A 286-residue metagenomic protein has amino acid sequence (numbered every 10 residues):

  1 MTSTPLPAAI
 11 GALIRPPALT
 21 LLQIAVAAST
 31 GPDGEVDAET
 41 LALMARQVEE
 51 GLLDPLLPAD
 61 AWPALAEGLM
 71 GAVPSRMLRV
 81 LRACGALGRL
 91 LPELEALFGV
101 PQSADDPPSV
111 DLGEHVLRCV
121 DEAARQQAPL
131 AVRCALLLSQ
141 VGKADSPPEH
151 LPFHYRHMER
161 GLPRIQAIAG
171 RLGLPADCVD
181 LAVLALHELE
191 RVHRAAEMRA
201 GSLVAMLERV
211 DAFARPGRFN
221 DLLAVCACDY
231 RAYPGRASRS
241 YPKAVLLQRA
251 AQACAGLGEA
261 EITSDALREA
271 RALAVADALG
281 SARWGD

Functional and structural regions predicted by a protein language model:
M1-D286: Catalytic cores of the polymerase beta-like nucleotidyltransferase superfamily and closely associated nucleotide
